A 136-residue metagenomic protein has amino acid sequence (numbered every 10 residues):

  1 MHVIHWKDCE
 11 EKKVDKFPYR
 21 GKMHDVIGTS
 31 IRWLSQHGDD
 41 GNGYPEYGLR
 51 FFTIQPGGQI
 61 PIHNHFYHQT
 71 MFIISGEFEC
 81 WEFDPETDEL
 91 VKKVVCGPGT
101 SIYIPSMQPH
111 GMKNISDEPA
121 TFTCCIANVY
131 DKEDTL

Functional and structural regions predicted by a protein language model:
M1-E46, V94: A short, N-terminal "cap"/entry segment at the start of jelly-roll beta-barrel domains of the cupin/DSBH fold
H2-E10, P85-D88, P109-L136: Double-stranded beta-helix
I31-W33, L49-T53, T70, K93 (+1 more regions): Conserved hydrophobic/aromatic beta-strand scaffold that supports enzyme active sites
W33-H37, G48-H65, S106: Conserved short histidine dyad/triad with adjacent acidic residue
P45-E46, N64-H65, L90, I115-D117: Short glycine/proline-enriched turns and hinge-like loops at secondary-structure junctions
F51-Q55, H65-C80, D84, C125-A127: Short, conserved beta-strand element in jelly-roll/cupin
I60-H63, C80-E82, I104, H110-S116: Short beta-strand His + acidic residue motifs that chelate non-heme Fe in jelly-roll/DSBH and cupin folds
P85-S106: Short acidic-glycine-tyrosine-enriched beta hairpin
